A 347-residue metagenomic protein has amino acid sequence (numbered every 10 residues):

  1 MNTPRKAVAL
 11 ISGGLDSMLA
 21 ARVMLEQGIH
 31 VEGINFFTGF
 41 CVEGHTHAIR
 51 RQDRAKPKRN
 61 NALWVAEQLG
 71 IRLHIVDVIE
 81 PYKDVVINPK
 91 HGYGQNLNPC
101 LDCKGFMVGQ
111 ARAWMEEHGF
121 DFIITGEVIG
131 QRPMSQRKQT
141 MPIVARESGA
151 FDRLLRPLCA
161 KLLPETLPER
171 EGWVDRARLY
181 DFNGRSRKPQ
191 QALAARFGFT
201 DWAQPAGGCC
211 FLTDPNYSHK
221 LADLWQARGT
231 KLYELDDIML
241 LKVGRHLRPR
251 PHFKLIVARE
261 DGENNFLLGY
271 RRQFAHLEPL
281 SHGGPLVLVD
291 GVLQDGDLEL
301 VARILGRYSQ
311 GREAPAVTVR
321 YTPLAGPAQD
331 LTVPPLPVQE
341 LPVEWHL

Functional and structural regions predicted by a protein language model:
M1-R196, G326-A328, P334-Q339, W345-L347: ATP-dependent adenylation/nucleotidyltransferase module used to activate substrates
E147, F151-L347: AMP-forming adenylation/ATP pyrophosphatase catalytic core
